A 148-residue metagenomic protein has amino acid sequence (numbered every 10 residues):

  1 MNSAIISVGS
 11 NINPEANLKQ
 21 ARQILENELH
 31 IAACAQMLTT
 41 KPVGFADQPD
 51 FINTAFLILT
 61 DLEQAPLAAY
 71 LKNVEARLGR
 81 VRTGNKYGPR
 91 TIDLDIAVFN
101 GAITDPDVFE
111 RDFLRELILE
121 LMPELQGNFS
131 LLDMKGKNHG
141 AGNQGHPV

Functional and structural regions predicted by a protein language model:
M1-I5: Extreme N-terminal starter segment of soluble prokaryotic enzymes
V8-S10, F56-L62, V98-N100: Short beta-strand-to-loop capping motifs
N13: Glycine-/small-residue-rich active-site loops that bind phosphorylated ligands and cofactors
A16-E63: Short, surface-exposed acidic-centric catalytic microdomains
A35, V43-F51, L62-A68, K72-V148: Flexible, gly/pro- and Lys/Arg-enriched active-site loops
